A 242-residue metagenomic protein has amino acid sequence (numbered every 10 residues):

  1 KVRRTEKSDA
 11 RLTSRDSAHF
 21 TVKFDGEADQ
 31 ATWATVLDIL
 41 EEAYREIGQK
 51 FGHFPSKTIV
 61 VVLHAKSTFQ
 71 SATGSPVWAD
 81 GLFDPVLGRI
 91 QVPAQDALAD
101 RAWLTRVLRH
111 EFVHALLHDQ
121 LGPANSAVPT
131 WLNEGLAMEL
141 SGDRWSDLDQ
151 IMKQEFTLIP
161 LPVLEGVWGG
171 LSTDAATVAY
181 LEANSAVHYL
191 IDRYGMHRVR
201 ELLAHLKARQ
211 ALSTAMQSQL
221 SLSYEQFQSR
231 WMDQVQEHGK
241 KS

Functional and structural regions predicted by a protein language model:
K1-K7, K50, L121, A183: Short intrinsically disordered, low-complexity coil segments enriched in acidic
K1-R11, E237-S242: N-terminal low-structure segments adjacent to metalloprotease catalytic domains across cellular compartments
L12-P129, R144-L148, L158-L161, E165-V167 (+3 more regions): Juxtacatalytic substrate-recognition/specificity segment
W33, L37-Y44, G48, T105 (+8 more regions): Extracytoplasmic/secreted envelope proteins and their assembly/folding machinery, especially bacterial periplasmic
I47, L140, I159-E225, Q236: Active-site-proximal alpha-helical
I151: Active-site-adjacent substrate-recognition loops and nearby beta-strands within hydrolase catalytic domains
Q154: Extracellular serine-dependent O-acyl
E225-S242: Long, compositionally biased
